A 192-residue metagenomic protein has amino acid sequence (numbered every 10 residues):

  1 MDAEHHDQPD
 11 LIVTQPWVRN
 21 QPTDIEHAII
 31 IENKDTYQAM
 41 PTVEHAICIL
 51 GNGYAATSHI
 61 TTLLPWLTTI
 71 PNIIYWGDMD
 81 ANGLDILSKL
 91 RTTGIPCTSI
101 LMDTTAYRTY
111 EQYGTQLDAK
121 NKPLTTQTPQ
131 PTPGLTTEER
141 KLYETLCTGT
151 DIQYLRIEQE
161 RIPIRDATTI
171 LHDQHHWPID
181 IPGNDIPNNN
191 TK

Functional and structural regions predicted by a protein language model:
M1-N72, N82, S88-L101, T105-K192: Nucleic-acid enzyme cleavage-core boundary/entry regions
D78: Active-site glycine-centered loops adjacent to acidic/histidine catalytic or metal-binding residues that shape
